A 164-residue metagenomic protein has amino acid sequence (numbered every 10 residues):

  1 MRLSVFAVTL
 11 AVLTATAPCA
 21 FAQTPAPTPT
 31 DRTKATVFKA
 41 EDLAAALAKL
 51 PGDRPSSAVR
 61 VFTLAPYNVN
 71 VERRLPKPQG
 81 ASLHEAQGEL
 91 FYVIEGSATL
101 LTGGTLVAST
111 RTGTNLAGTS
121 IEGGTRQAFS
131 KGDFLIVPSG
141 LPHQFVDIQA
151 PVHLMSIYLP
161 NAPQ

Functional and structural regions predicted by a protein language model:
M1-V5: Positively charged n-region of N-terminal signal peptides that target proteins for export
A7-C19: Bacterial N-terminal signal peptides
A20-A81: A short, N-terminal "cap"/entry segment at the start of jelly-roll beta-barrel domains of the cupin/DSBH fold
S82, E89-Y92, R126-Q127, F134-L135: His/acidic/aromatic-lined binding-pocket segments of jelly-roll/cupin-type domains and related regulatory beta-sandwich
E85-L100, G104-L106, T112-L116, S120: Short, conserved beta-strand element in jelly-roll/cupin
N115-L135: Acidic, glycine-rich flexible loop segments
A128-I148: Conserved metal-binding segment of the jelly-roll/cupin
Q149-Q164: A short hydrophobic beta-strand segment most commonly corresponding to one strand of the jelly-roll/cupin
